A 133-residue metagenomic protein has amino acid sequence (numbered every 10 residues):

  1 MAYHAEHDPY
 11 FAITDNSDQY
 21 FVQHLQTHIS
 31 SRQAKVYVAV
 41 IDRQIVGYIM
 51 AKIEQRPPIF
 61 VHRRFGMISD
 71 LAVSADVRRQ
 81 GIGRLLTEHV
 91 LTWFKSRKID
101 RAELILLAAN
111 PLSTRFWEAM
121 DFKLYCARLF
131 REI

Functional and structural regions predicted by a protein language model:
A2-H24: Conserved GNAT-fold acetyl-CoA-binding loop/helix
Q23-V38, M67: A short helix-loop-beta-strand connector motif used in the catalytic cores of GNAT acetyltransferases and, in some
V36-V38, Q44-I53, M67, A72: Conserved beta-strand in the GNAT
K52, H62-A75, A127-F130: Conserved acetyl-CoA binding element of GNAT-fold acetyltransferases
V77, G81-H89: Conserved acetyl-CoA pyrophosphate-binding loop and the N-cap/start of the following alpha-helix in GNAT-like
R84, S96, A108-C126: Conserved active-site alpha-helix within GNAT-family acetyltransferase domains
T87, F94-L106: Conserved GNAT acetyl-CoA-binding A-motif
H89, L104-S113, F130-I133: Conserved beta-strand-loop-alpha-helix junction that forms the acyl-donor binding cleft
